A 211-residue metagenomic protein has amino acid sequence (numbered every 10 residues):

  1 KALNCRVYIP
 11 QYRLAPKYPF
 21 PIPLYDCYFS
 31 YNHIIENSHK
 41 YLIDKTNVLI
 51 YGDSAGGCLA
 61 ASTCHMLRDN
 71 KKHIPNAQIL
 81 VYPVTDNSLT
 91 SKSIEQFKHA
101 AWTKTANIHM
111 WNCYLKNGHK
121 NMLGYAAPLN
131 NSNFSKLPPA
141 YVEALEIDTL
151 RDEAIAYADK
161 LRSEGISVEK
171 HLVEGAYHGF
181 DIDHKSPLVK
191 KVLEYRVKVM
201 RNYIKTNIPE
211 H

Functional and structural regions predicted by a protein language model:
K1-H211: Alpha/beta-hydrolase superfamily serine-hydrolase fold, recognizing
